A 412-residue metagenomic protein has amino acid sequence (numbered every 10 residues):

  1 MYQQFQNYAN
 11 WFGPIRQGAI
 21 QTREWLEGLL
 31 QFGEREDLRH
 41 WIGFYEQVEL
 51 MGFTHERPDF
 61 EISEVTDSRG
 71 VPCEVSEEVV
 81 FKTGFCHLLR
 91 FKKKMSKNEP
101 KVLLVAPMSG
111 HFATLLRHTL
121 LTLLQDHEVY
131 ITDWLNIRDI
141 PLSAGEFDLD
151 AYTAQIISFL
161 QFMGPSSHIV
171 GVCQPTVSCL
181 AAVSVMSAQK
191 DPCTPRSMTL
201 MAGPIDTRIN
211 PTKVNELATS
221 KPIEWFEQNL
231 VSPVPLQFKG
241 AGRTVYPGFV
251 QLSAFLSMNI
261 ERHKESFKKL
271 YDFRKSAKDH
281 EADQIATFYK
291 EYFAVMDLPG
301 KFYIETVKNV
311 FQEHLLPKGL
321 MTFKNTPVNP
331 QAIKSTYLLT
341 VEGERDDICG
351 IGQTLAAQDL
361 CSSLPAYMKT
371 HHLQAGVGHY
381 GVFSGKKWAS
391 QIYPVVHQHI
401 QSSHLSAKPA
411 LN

Functional and structural regions predicted by a protein language model:
M1-G43, P165, A182-K301: Alpha/beta-hydrolase-fold enzymes
E61-I140: Short, surface-exposed "cap/lid" segments of acyl-processing enzymes
D139-P141, A151-H168, L180-S184: Conserved acidic catalytic loop of the alpha/beta-hydrolase fold
G171-C179: Gly/Ala-rich beta-loop-alpha elbow adjacent to hydrolase catalytic centers
I333-K334, L339-E342, D346: Short beta-strand/loop motif that positions the catalytic acidic residue of the alpha/beta-hydrolase fold
D347-Q353: Conserved alpha/beta-hydrolase "acid-adjacent" motif
I348, Q374-S390: Catalytic histidine-centered segment of alpha/beta-hydrolase-like enzymes
L360-Y380: Catalytic histidine neighborhood in serine/cysteine hydrolases with alpha/beta-hydrolase-type architecture
